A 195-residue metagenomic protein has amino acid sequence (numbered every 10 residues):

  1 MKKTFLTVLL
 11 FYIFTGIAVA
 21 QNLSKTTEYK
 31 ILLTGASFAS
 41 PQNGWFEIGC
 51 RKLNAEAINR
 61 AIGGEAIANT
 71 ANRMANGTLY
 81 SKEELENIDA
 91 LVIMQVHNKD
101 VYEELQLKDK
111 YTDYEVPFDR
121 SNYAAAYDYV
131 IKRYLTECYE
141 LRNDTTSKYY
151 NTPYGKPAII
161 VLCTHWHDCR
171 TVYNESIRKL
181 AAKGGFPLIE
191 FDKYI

Functional and structural regions predicted by a protein language model:
T4-F14: Sec-dependent N-terminal signal peptides
A18-A20: Boundary at the C-terminal end of the N-terminal hydrophobic targeting segment
L23-K25, Y154: Short, flexible hinge/linker loops that cap or flank conserved catalytic cores
K25-L33, F38-A125: Conserved SGNH/GDSL esterase-like catalytic core that processes O-acyl groups on lipids and polysaccharides
Q42-G44, T70-E86, Y129, R133-T136 (+2 more regions): Alpha-helical scaffolding within the catalytic cores of extracellular/periplasmic polymer-degrading hydrolases
N54, V96, K132-E140, P153-Y154 (+2 more regions): Sec-exported extracytoplasmic/periplasmic mature domains
N98-S121, D144-P157, H165-E175: Serine-dependent acyl-ester chemistry module
A158-T164, V172-I195: Extracellular serine-dependent O-acyl
